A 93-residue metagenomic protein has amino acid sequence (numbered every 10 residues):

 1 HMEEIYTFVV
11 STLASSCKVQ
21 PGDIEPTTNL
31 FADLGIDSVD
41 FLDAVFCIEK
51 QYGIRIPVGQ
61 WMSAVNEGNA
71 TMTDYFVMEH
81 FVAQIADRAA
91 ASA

Functional and structural regions predicted by a protein language model:
H1-A32, I36, D40-D43, K50-A93: Phosphopantetheine-dependent thiolation modules in NRPS/PKS and related acyl-activating systems
